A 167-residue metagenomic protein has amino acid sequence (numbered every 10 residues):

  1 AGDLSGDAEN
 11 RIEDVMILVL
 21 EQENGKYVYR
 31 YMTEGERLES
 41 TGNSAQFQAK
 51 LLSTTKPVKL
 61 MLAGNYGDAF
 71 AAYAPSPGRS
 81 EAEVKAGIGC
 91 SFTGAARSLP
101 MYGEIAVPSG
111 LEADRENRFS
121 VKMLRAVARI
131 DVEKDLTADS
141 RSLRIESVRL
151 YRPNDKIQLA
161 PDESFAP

Functional and structural regions predicted by a protein language model:
A1-P167: Sec-type signal peptide cleavage vicinity
